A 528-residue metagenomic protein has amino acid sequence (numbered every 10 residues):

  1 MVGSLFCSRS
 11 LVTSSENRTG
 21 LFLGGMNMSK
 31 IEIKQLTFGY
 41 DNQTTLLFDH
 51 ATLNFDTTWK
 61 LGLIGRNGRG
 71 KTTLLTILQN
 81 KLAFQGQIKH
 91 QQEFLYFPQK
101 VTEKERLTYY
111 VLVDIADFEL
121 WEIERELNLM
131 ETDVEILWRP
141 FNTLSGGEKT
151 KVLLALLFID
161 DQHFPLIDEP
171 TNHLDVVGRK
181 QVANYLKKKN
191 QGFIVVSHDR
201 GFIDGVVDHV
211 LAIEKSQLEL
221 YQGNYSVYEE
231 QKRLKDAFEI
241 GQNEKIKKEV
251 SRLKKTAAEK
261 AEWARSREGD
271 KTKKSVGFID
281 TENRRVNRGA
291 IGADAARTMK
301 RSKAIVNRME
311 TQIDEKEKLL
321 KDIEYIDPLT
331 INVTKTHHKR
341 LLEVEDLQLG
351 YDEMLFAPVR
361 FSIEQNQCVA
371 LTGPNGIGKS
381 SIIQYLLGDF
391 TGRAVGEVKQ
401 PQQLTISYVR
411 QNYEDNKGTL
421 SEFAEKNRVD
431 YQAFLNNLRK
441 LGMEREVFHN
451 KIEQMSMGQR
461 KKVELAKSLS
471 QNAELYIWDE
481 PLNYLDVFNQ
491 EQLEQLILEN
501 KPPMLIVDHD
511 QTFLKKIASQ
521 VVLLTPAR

Functional and structural regions predicted by a protein language model:
L11-V12, L95: N-terminal low-complexity, intrinsically disordered patches enriched in charged
N17-N243, T336-R528: ABC ATP-binding cassette signature C-motif
N27-Y40, F118-R139, Q231-Y351: Coupling and communication elements adjacent to P-loop NTPase active sites across diverse families
